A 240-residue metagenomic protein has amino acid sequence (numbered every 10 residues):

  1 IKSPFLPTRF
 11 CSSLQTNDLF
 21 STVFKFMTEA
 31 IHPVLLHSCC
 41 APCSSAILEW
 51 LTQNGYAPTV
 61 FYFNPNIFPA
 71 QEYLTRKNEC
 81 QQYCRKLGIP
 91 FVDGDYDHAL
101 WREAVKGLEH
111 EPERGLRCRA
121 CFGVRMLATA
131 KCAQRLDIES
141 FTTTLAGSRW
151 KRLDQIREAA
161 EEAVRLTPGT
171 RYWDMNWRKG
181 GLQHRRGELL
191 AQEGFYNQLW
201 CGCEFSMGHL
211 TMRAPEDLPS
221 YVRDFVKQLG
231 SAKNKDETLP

Functional and structural regions predicted by a protein language model:
T8: Glycine-rich phosphate/adenosyl-contacting loop at the front of the ribokinase-like
T28-P240: Nucleotide-activated chemistry modules centered on ATP-dependent adenylation/adenylyltransferase
